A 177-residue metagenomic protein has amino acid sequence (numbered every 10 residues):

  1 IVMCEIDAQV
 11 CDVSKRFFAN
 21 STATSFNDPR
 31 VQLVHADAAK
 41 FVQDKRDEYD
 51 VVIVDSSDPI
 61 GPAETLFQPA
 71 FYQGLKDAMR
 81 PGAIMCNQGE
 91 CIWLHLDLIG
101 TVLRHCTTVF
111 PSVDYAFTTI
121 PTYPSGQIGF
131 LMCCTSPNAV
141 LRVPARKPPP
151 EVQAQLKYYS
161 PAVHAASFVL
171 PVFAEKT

Functional and structural regions predicted by a protein language model:
I1-G82, L94, L98: The AdoMet/dcAdoMet-binding core of the Class I SAM-like
K40-F41, P121-Y123: A short acidic, often aromatic-flanked loop/helix-cap motif at beta-alpha or helix-coil junctions that lines enzyme
D58, C91, T119: Active-site-proximal loop/turn and secondary-structure-junction residues that shape catalytic pockets, frequently
Y72-K76, L98-I120, L131: Conserved Class I S-adenosyl-L-methionine
G82-G89: Conserved beta-strand signature within the Rossmann-like core of class I S-adenosyl-L-methionine
R104, S125-T177: SAM/dcSAM-binding transferase cores
